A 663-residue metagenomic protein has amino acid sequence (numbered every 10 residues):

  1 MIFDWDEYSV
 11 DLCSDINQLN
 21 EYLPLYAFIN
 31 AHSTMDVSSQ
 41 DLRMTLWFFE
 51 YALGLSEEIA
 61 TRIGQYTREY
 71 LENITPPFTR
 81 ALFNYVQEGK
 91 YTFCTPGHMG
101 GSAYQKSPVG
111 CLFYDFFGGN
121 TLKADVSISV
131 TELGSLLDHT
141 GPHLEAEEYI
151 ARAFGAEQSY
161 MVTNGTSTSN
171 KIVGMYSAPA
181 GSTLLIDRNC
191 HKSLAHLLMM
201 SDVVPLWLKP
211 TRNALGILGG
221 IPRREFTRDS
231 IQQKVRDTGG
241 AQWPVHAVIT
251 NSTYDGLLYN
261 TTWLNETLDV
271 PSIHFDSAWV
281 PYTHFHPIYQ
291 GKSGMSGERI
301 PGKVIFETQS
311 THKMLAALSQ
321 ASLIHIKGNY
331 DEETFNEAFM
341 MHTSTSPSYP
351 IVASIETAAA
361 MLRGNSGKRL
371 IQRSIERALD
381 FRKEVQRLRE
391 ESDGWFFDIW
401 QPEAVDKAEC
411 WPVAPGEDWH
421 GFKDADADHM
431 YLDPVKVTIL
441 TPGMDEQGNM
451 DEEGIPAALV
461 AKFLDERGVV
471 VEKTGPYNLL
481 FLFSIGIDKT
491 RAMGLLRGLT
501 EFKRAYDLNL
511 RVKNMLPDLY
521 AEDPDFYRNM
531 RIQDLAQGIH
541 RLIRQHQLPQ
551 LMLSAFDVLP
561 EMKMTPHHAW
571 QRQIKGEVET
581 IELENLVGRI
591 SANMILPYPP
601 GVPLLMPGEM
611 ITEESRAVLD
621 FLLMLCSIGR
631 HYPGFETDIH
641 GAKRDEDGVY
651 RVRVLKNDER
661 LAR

Functional and structural regions predicted by a protein language model:
M1, Y8-S9, S14-A124, I128-E132 (+3 more regions): Non-catalytic terminal extensions of PLP-dependent enzymes
M1-D4, V248: Periplasmic-binding protein-like
C13-S14, T166-R389: Conserved PLP-enzyme active-site core in the AAT-like
E21, L42-T45, E157, W243 (+1 more regions): A short helix-to-beta-strand connector/capping loop
A27, F48-E50, M161, W207-K209 (+1 more regions): Structural signal for conserved beta-strand scaffold positions within catalytic alpha/beta enzyme cores
V109-M200, L206: Long, structured ligand/cofactor-binding scaffold of large enzymes
T140-L144, T345-Y349, A353, A458: Alpha-helix N-cap/helix-start motif at coil-to-helix transitions, marked by capping-box chemistry
Y160-V162, A247-T250, L479-S484: Short glycine-rich or small-residue beta-strand-to-loop segments that form or flank ligand, phosphate, metal/Fe-S
